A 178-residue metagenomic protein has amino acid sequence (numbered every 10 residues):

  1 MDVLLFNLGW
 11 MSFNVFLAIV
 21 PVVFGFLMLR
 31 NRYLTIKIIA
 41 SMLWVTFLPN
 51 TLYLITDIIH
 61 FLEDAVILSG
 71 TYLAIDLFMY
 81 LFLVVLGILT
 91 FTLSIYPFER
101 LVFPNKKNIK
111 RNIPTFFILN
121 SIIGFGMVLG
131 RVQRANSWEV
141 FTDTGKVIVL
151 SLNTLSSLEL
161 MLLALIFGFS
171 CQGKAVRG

Functional and structural regions predicted by a protein language model:
M1-A18: Hydrophobic transmembrane alpha-helical segments in integral membrane proteins
L8-S12, A74-L77, N136, K146-S170: Membrane-interface transmembrane-helix boundary segments in multi-pass integral membrane proteins
M11-V15, I39-M42, F78-L89, A164-L165: Hydrophobic alpha-helical transmembrane segments of multi-pass membrane proteins
F24, G87-F103, L165-G178: Transmembrane alpha-helical segments in integral membrane proteins
L27-I39, R100-R111: Membrane-interface helix-boundary motifs at transmembrane edges
T35-Y72: A glycine-rich, hydrophobic loop/mini-helix early in the fold
S41-P49, P114-G130: Hydrophobic alpha-helical membrane-insertion segments
G124-G145: Juxtamembrane non-transmembrane "cap" segments at the membrane-aqueous interface of multi-pass membrane proteins
